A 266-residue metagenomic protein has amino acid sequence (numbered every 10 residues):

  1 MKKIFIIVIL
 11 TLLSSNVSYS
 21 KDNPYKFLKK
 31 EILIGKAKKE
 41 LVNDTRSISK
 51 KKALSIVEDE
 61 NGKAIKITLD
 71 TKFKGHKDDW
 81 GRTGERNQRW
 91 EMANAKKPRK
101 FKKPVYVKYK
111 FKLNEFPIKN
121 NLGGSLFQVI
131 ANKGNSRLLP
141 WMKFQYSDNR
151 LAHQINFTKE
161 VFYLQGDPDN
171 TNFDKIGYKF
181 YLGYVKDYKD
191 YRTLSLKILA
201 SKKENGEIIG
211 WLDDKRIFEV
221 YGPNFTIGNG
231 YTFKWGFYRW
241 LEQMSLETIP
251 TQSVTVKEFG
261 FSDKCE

Functional and structural regions predicted by a protein language model:
I4-L13: Sec-dependent N-terminal signal peptides
L13-Y19: C-terminal segment of classical bacterial N-terminal signal peptides
S20-R192, L196-E266: Low-complexity, Ser/Thr/Pro/Gly-rich disordered linker/stalk regions
